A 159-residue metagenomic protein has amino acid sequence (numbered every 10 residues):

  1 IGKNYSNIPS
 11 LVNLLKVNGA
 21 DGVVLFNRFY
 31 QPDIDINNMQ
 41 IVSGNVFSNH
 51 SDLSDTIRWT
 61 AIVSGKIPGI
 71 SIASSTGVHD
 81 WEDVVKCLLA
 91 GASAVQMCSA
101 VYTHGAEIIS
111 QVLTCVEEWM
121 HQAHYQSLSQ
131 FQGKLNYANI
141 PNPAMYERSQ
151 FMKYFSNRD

Functional and structural regions predicted by a protein language model:
I1-A73, H79-M97, P141-D159: Alpha/beta enzyme core
P32-N49, Y102-Y125: C-terminal helical cap(s) of enzyme catalytic domains, especially alpha/beta-barrels
F47-W59, H121-K134: Short, basic, helix/turn surface patches
S75-T76, H104: Small/polar loops that bind or transfer phosphate-bearing groups
G77-V78, K134: Gly/Ser/Thr-rich helix-start
H104-E107, Q111-A123, Q130-D159: C-terminal extensions of enzymes
